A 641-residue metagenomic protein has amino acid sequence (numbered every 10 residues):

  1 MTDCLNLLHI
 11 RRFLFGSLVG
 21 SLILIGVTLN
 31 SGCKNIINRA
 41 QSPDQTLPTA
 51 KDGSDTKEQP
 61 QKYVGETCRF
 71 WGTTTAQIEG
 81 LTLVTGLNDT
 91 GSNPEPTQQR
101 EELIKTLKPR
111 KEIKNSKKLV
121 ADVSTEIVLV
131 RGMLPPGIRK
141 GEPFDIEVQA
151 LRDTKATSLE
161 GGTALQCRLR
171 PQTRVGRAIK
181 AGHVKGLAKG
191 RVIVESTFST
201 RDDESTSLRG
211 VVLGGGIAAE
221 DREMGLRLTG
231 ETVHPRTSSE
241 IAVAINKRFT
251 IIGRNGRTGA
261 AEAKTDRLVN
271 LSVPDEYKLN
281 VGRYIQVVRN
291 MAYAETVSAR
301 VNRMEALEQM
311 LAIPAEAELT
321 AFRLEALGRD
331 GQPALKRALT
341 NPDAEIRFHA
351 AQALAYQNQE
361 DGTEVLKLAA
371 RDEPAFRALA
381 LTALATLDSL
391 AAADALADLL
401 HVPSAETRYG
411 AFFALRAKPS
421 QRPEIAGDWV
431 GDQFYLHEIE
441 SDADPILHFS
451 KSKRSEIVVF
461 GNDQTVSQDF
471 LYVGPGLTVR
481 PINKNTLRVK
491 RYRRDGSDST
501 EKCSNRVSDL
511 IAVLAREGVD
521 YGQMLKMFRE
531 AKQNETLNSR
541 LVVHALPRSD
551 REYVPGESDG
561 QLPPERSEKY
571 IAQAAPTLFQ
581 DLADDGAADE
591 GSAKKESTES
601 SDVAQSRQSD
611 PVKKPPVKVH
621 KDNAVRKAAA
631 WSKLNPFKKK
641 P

Functional and structural regions predicted by a protein language model:
M1-R12: N-terminal secretory signal peptides that target proteins for export/translocation
R11-L22: Sec-dependent N-terminal signal peptides
L29-G32: C-terminal motif of bacterial Sec signal peptides marking the signal peptidase cleavage site
K34-T74, E79, V84-E316, L327 (+4 more regions): Beta-strand/loop-dominated core regions that host nucleotide or nucleotide-derived cofactor-binding catalytic loops
V297-Q309, R329-T340, Q359-R371, S389-H401 (+1 more regions): Amphipathic alpha-helical scaffolding segments comprising HEAT/armadillo-like alpha-solenoid repeats
A317-L327, R337-A338, R347-Q359, V365-K367 (+3 more regions): Structural detector for internal amphipathic alpha-helices that build alpha-solenoid repeat scaffolds
